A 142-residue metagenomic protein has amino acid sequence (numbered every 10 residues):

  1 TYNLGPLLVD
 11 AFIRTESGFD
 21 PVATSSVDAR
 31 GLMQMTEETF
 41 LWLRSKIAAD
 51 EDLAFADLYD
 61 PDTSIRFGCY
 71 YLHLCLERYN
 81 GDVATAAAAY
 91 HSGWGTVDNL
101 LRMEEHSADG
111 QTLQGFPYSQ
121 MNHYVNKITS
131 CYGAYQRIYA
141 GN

Functional and structural regions predicted by a protein language model:
T1-N142: Catalytic glycan-binding domains that act on GlcNAc-containing polysaccharides
